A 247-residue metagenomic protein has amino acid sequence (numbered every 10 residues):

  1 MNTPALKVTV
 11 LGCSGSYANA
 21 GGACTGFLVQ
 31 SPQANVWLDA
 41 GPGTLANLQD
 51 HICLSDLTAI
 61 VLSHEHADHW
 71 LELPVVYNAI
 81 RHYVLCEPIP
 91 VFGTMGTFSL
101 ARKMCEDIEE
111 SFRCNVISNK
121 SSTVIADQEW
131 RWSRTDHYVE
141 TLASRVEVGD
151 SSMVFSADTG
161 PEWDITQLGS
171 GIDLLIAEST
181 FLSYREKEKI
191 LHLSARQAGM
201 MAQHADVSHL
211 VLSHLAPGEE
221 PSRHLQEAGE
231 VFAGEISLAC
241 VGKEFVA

Functional and structural regions predicted by a protein language model:
M1, V29, K120-A126, F245-V246: Short acidic-hydrophobic surface loop/beta-edge motif
N2-I52, E140-A157, L174: Conserved beta-strand hairpin/beta-sheet module of binuclear metal-dependent hydrolase folds, prominently
A18-G22, K120-L182: Active-site-proximal loop/helix segment associated with metal-binding centers of metalloenzymes
W37-G41, T58-D68, T94, M153-A157 (+3 more regions): Active-site neighborhood of phospho(di)ester-bond hydrolases with catalytic His/Asp-centered motifs
G43-F92, D173: Active-site metal-binding motif and surrounding structural segment of the metallo-beta-lactamase
E72-I80, K103-M104, E220-A228: Metal-dependent catalytic neighborhoods of phosphoester/phosphodiester hydrolases
C86-T141, V148-G149: Metallo-beta-lactamase
E162-V246: Cap/insert and terminal regions of metallo-dependent hydrolase folds
